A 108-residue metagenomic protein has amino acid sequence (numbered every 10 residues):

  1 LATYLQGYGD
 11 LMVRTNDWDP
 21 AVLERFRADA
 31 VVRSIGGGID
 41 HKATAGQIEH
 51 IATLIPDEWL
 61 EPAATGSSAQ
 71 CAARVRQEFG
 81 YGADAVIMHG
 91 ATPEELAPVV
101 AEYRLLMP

Functional and structural regions predicted by a protein language model:
L1-Q77: An alpha-helical appendage that flanks or caps ligand/catalytic pockets
E61, D84-H89: Hydrophobic faces of well-ordered beta-strands that scaffold small-molecule active sites in alpha/beta enzyme cores
Q70, T92-P93: Short beta->alpha connector loops
Q77-D84: A structural motif corresponding to the C-terminal end of an alpha-helix and its immediate exit/capping segment
P93-P108: C-terminal helical cap(s) of enzyme catalytic domains, especially alpha/beta-barrels
